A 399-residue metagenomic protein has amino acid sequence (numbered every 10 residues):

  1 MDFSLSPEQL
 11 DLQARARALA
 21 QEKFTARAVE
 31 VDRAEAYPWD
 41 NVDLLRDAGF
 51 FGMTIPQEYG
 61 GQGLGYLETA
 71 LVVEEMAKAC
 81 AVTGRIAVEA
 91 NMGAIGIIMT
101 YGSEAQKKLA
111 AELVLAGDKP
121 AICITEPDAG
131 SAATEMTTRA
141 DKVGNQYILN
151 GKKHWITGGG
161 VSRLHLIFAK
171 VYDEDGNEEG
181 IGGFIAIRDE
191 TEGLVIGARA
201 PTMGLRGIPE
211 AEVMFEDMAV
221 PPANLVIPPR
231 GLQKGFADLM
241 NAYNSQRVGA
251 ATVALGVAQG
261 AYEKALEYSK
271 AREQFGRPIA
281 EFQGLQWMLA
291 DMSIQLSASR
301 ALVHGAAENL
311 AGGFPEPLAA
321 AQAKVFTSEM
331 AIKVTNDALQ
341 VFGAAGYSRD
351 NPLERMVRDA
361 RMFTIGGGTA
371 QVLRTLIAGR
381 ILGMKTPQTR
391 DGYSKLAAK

Functional and structural regions predicted by a protein language model:
M1-E89, Y101-A105, A116-G117, K142-Y147 (+2 more regions): Alpha-helical interface subdomain recognition
L64, A132-T134, G158-R163, N177-G180 (+1 more regions): Short glycine/proline-enriched turns and hinge-like loops at secondary-structure junctions
A116-T125: A short, Trp-centered hydrophobic/proline-enriched beta-strand micro-motif
A121, T137-R139, Q146, L164-F168 (+3 more regions): Conserved hydrophobic/aromatic beta-strand scaffold that supports enzyme active sites
I122, A129, H154-G160, G204-L205 (+2 more regions): Glycine-rich phosphate/pyrophosphate-binding beta-alpha loops
E135-T137, E192-A219: Flexible, small-/acidic-enriched active-site or ligand-binding loops
Q146, N150-I196: A short core secondary-structure module
E216-A237: Long, acidic (Asp/Glu-rich), low-complexity accessory segments flanking structured domains
